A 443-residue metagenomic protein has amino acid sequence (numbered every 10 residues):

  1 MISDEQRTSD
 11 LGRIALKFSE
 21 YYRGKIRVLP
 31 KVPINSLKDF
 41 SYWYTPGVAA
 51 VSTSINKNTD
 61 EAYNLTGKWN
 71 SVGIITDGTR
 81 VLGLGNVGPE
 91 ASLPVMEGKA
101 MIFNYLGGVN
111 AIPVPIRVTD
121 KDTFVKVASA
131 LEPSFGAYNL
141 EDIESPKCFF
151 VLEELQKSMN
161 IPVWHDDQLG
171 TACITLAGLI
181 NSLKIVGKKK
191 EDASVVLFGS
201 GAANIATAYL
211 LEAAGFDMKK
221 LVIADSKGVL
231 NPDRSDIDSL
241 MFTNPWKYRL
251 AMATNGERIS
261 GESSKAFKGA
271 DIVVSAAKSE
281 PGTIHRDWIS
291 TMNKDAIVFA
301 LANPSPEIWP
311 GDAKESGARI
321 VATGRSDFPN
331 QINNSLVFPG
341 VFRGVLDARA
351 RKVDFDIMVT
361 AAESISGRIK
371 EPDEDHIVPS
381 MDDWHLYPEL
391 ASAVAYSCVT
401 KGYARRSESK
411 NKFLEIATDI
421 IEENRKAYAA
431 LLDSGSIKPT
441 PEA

Functional and structural regions predicted by a protein language model:
M1-V163, S397, N424-E442: N-terminal ligand-binding/catalytic initiation module
A62-K68, N104-Y105, A130-E132, Q156-K157 (+6 more regions): Solvent-exposed alpha-helices and their adjacent loops that cap or buttress functional pockets in soluble metabolic
L82, P89-G107, H165, C173-I272 (+1 more regions): Glycine-rich phosphate/diphosphate-binding loop of Rossmann-like nucleotide-binding domains
P113, N139-D142, V163-D166, I223 (+4 more regions): General beta-strand structural signal in soluble alpha/beta enzymes
V151, M159, D225-G228, Y387-A417: Terminal amphipathic helices with adjacent charged low-complexity linkers/tails
D166, V186, A296-E408, L431 (+1 more regions): Adenosine-phosphate binding glycine-rich loop
K247-I320, R325-D327: Rossmann-like adenosine-cofactor binding region
